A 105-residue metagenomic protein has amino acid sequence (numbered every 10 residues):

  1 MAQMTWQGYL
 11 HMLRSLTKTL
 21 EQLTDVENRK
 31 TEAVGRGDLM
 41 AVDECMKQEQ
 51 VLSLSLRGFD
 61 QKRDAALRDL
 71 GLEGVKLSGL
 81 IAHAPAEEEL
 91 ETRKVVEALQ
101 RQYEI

Functional and structural regions predicted by a protein language model:
M1-E32, L39-I105: C-terminal-biased regions
